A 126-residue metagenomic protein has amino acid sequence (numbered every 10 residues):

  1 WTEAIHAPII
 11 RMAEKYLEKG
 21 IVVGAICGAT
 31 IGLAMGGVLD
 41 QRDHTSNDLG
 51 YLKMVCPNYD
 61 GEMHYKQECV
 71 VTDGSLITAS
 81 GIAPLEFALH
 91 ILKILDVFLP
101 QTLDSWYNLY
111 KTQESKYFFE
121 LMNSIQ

Functional and structural regions predicted by a protein language model:
W1-G24, G28-Q126: Active-site-adjacent pocket-lining segments in enzyme domains
